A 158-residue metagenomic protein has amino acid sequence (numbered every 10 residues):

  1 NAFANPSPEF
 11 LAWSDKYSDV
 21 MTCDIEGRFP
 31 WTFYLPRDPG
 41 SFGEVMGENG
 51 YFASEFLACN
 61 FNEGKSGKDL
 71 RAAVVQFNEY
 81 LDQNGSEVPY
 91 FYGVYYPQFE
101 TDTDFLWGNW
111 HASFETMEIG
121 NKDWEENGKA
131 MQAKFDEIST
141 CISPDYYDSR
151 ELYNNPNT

Functional and structural regions predicted by a protein language model:
N1-T158: Short S/T/G/P-rich N-terminal loop/turn motif that feeds into the first structured element of a domain
